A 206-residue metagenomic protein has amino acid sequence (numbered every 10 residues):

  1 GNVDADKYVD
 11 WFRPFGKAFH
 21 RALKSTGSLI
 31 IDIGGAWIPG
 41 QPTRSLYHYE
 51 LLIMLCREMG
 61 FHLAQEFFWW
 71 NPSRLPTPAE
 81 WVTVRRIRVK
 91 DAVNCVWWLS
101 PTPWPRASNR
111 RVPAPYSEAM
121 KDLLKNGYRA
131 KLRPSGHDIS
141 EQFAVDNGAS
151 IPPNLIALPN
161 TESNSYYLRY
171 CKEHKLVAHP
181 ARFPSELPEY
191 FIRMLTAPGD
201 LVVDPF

Functional and structural regions predicted by a protein language model:
G1-F206: Core catalytic lobe of class I
